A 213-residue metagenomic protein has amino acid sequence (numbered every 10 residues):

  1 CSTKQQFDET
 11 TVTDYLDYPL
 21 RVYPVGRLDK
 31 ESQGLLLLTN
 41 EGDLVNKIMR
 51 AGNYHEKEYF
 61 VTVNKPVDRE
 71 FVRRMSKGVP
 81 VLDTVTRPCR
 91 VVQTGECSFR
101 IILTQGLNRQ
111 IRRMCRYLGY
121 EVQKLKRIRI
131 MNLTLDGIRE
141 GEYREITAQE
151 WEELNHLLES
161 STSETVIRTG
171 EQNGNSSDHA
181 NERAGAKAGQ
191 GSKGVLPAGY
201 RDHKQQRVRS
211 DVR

Functional and structural regions predicted by a protein language model:
C1-R168: Basic, flexible Lys/Arg- and Gly-enriched helix-loop patches that mediate nucleic-acid binding at interfaces with rRNA
E171-R213: Phosphate/adenylate-binding "loop-and-lid" substructures adjacent to NTP/NAD/dNTP-binding pockets in NTP-dependent
